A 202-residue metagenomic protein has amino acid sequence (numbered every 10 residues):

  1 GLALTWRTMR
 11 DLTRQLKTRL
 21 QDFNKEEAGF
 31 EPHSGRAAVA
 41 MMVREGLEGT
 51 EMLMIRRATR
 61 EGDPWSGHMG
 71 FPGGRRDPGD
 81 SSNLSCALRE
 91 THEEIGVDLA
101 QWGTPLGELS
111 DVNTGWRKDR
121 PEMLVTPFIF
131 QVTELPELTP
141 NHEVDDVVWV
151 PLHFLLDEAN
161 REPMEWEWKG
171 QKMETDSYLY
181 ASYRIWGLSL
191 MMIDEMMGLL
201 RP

Functional and structural regions predicted by a protein language model:
L2-F71, R75-P136, H153-E158, E165-P202: N-terminal leader/linker segments that precede catalytic domains of diphosphate-processing enzymes
F130, V144-V147: Amphipathic alpha-helical interface segments
P136-E143: Short, solvent-exposed recognition segments
V150: Cofactor-binding loops of NAD(P)H-dependent oxidoreductases, dominated by short-chain dehydrogenase/reductases
